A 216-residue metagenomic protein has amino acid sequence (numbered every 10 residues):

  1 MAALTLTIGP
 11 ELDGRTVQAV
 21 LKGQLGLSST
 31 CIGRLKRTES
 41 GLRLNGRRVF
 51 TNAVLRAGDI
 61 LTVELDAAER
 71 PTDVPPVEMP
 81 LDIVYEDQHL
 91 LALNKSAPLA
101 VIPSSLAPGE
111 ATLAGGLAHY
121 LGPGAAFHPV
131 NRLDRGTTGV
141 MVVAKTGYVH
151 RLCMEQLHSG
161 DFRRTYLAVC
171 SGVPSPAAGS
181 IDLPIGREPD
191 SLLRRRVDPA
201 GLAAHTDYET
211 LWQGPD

Functional and structural regions predicted by a protein language model:
M1-L192, L202-H205, W212-P215: RNA pseudouridine synthases
